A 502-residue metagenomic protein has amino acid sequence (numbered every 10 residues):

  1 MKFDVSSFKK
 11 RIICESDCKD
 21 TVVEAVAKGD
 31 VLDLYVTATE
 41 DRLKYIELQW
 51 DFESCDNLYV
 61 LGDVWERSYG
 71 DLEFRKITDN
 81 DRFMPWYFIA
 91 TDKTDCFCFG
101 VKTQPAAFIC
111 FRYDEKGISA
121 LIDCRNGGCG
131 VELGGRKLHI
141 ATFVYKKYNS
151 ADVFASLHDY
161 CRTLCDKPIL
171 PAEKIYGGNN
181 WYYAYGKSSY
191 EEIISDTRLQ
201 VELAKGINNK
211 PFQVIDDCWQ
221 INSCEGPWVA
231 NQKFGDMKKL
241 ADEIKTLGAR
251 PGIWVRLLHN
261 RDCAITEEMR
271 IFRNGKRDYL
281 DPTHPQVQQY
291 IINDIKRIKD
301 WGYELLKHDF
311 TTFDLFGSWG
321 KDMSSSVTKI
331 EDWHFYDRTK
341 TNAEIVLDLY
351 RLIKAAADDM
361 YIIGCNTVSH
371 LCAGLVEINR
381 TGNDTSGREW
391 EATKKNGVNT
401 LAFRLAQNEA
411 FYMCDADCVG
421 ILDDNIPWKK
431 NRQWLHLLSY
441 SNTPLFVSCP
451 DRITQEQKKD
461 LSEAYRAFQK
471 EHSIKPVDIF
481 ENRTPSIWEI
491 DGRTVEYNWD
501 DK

Functional and structural regions predicted by a protein language model:
M1-I12, C18, H472-E481, T494-K502: Non-catalytic C-terminal accessory domains or segments of carbohydrate-active enzymes
M1-P211: Carbohydrate-recognition beta-sandwich/jelly-roll modules in extracellular/periplasmic carbohydrate-active proteins
S6, D123, D281, D415 (+1 more regions): Acidic/polar residues at beta-strand termini and the immediately following turn/coil
I12-C14, Q213, G252-I253, Y361-G364 (+2 more regions): Short, hydrophobic beta-strand segments that form beta-sheet elements in well-ordered domains
D30, L438-S441, F446, D478-K502: Carbohydrate-binding surface patches
D30, T39-R42, L247-A249, D358 (+1 more regions): Short glycine/proline-enriched coil/turn segments at helix->beta-strand junctions
V64, Y87, N209-I421, K430 (+1 more regions): Aromatic- and carboxylate-enriched substrate-binding clefts and catalytic-loop regions of carbohydrate-active enzymes
R125-I140, H158-P211, I215-F234, V287 (+3 more regions): Catalytic-domain carbohydrate-binding cleft regions of carbohydrate-active enzymes
